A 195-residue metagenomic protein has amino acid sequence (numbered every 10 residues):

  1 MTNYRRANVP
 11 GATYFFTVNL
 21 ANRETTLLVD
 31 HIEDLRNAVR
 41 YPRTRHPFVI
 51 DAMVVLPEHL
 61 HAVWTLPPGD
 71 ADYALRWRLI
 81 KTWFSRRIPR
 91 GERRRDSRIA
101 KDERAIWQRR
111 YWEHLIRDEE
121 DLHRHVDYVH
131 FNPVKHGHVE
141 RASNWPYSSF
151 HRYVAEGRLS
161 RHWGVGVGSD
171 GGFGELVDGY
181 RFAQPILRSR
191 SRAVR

Functional and structural regions predicted by a protein language model:
M1-R195: Short catalytic/metal-binding and nucleic-acid-binding patches
